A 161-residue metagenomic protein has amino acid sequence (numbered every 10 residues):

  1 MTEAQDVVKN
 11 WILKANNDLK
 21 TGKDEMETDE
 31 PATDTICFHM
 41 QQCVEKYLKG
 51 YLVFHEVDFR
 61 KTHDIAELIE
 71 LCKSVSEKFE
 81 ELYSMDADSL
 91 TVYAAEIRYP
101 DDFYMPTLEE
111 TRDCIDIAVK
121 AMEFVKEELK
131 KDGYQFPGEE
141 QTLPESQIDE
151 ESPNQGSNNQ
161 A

Functional and structural regions predicted by a protein language model:
M1-A161: Terminal alpha-helical segments
